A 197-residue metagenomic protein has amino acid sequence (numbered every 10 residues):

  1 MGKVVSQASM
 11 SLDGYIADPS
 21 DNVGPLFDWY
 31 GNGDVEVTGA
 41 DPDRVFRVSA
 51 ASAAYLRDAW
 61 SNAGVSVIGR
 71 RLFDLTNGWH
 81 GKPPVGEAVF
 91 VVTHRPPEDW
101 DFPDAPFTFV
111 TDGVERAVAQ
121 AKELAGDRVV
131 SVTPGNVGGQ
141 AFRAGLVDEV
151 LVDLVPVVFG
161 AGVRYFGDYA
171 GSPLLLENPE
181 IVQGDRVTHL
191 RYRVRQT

Functional and structural regions predicted by a protein language model:
M1-T197: Enzymes that bind and transform nitrogen-containing heteroaromatic metabolites
